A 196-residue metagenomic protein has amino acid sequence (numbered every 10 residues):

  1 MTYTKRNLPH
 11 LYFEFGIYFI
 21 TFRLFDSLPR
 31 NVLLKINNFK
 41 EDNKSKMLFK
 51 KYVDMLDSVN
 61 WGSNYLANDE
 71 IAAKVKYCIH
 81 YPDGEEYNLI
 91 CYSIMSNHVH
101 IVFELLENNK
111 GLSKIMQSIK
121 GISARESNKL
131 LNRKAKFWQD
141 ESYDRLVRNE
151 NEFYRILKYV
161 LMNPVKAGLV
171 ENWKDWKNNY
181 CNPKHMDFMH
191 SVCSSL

Functional and structural regions predicted by a protein language model:
M1-L196: Short catalytic/metal-binding and nucleic-acid-binding patches
